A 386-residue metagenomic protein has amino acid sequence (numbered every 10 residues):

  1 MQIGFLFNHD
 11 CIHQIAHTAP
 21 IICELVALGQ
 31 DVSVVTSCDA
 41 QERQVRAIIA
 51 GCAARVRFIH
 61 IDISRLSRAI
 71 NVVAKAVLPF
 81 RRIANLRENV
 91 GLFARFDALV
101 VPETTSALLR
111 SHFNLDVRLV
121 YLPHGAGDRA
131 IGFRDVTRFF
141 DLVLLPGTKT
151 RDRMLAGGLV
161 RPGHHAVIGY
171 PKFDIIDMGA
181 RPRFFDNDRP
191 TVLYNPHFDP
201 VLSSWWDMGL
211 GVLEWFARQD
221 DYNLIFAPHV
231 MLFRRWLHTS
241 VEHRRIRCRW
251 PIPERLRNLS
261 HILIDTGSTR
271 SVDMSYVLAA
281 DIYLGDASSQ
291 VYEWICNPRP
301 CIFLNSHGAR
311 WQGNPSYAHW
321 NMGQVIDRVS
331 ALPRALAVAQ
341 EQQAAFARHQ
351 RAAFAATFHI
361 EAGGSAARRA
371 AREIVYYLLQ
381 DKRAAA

Functional and structural regions predicted by a protein language model:
M1-C11, L193-Y194: Nucleotide-activated donor-dependent transferases that construct or modify glycoconjugates
L6-L28, V35-D177: Active-site and donor-binding regions of nucleotide-sugar-utilizing enzymes
Q14-L28, F173-I252, A352, F358-R369 (+1 more regions): Conserved catalytic-core segment of nucleotide-activated headgroup transferases in glycan assembly
R43-R55, G158, H238-P253, S316: Short, aromatic/basic amphipathic alpha-helical patches
F58-H60, I168, L263-S268, N321-A335: Short acidic-hydrophobic, aromatic-tinged amphipathic segments that line or gate anion-handling sites
V117, I282, P298-I302: Structural loop-to-beta junction motif characteristic of Rossmann-like glycosyltransferase folds
P162, S289-F358: Catalytic binding pocket for nucleotide-activated donors in carbohydrate/polymer assembly enzymes
V241-S289: Donor nucleotide-activated moiety binding/catalytic core segment of transferases that use nucleotide-activated donors
